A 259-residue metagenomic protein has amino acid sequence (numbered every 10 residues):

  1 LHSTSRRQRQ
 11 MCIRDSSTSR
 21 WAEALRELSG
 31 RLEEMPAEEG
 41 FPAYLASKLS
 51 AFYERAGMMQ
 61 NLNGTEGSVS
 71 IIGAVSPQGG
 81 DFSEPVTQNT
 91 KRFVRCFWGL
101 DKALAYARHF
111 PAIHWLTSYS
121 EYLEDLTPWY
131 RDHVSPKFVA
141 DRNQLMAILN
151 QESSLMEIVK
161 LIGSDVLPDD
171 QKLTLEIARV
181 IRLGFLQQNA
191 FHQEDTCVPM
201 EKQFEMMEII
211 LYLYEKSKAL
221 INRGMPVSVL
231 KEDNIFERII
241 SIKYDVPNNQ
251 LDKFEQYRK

Functional and structural regions predicted by a protein language model:
L1-R9, I13: Single conserved hydrophobic/aromatic residue that forms the stacking wall/gate of nucleotide- or nucleobase-binding
S17: Walker B catalytic acidic pair
R20, E27-K259: Conserved catalytic/coupling modules of large nucleotide/cofactor-utilizing molecular machines
